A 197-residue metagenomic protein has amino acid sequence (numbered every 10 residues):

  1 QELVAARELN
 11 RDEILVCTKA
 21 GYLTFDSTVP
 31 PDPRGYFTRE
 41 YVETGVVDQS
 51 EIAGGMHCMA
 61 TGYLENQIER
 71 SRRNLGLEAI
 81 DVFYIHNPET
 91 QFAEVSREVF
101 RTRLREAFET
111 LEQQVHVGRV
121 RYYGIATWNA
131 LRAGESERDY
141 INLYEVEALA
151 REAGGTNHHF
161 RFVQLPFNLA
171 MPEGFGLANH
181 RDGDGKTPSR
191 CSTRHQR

Functional and structural regions predicted by a protein language model:
Q1, E69, H86-R197: Beta/alpha (TIM)-barrel catalytic core signal, keyed to glycine-rich beta->alpha loops juxtaposed to Asp/Glu that bind
Q1-E40, T44, G62, E78 (+2 more regions): N-terminal binding-site loop/beta-alpha segment at the start of enzyme catalytic domains that lines or forms
N10-I14, E78-V82, Y122, H158-F162: Short acidic capping loops at alpha-helix termini that bridge into adjacent secondary structure
A20, A79, Y84-N87, F167: Short, small-residue-rich loop/turn micro-motifs
G45-C58, R72, Y84, E112-V115 (+1 more regions): Catalytic cores of glycan-processing enzymes that make or break glycosidic bonds
Q49-E65, A93-F100: Active-site mouth loops of central-metabolism enzymes
L64-F83, R151-G154: CE4/NodB-like, metal-dependent polysaccharide N-deacetylase domain that modifies extracellular/periplasmic N-acetylated
